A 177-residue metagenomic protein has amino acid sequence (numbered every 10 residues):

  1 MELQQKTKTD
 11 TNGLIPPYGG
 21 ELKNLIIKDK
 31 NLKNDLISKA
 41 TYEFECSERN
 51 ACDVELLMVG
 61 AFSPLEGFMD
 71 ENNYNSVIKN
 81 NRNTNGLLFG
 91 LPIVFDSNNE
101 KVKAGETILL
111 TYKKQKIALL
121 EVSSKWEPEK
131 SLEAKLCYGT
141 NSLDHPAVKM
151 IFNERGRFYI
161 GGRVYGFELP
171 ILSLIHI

Functional and structural regions predicted by a protein language model:
E2-Q4: Non-catalytic accessory regions outside enzyme or core folds
K6-K8, N12-K101: Accessory interdomain/linker segments of ATP-dependent helicases and helicase-like nucleic-acid enzymes that mediate
V94, L109, E121: Short, conserved beta-strand segments within well-ordered enzyme catalytic domains that often line or immediately flank
G105-K113: Short conserved beta-strand and strand-loop elements enriched in small hydrophobics with frequent Asp/Gly
A118-W126: Short beta-strand-centered aromatic/proline hotspots
W126-T140: Short, solvent-exposed secondary-structure boundary/capping segments
T140, D144, V148-R155, Y159-S173: Catalytic P-loop NTP-binding/switch module of NTPases
I175-I177: Conserved small/polar residues in nucleotide/adenosyl-binding loops
